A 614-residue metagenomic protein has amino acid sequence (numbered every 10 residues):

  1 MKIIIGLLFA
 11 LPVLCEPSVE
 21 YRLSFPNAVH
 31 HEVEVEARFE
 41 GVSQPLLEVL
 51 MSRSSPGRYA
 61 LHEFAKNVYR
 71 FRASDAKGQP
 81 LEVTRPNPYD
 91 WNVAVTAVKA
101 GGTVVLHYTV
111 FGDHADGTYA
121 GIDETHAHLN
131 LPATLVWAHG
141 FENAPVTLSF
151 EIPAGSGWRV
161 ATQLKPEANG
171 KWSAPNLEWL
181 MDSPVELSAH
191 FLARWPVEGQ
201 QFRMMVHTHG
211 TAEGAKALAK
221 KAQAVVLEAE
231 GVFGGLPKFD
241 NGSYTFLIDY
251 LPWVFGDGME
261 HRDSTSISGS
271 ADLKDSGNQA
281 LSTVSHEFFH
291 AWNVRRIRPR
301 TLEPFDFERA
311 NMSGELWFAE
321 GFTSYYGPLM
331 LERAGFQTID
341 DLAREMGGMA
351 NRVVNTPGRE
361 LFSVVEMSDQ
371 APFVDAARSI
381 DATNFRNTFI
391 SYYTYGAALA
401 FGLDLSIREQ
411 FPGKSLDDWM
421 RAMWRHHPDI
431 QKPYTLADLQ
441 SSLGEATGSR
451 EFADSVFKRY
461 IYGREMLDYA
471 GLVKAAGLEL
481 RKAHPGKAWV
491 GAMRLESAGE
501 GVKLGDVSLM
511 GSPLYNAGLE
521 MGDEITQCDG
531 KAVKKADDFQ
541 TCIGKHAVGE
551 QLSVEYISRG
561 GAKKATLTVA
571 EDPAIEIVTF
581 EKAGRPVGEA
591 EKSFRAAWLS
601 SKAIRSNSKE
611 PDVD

Functional and structural regions predicted by a protein language model:
A10-V13: N-terminal signal peptide c-region/cleavage motif recognized by signal peptidases
E16-S54: Early extracytoplasmic/domain-onset interaction patches
F25-P26, G57-D123: A surface-exposed beta-strand-loop module
V35-G41, M51-R53, V93-E124, V146-A154 (+4 more regions): Short, hydrophobic/aromatic-enriched beta-strand segments in well-ordered soluble domains
L50-Q79, P145-A161, K165: Solvent-exposed beta-hairpin/edge-strand motifs
H107-H190: Extended, low-hydrophobicity, Ser/Thr/Pro/Gly-biased non-transmembrane segments
A193-L316: Juxtacatalytic substrate-recognition/specificity segment
G327-P328, Q337-D614: C-terminal recognition in membrane/secretory proteostasis and scaffolding
